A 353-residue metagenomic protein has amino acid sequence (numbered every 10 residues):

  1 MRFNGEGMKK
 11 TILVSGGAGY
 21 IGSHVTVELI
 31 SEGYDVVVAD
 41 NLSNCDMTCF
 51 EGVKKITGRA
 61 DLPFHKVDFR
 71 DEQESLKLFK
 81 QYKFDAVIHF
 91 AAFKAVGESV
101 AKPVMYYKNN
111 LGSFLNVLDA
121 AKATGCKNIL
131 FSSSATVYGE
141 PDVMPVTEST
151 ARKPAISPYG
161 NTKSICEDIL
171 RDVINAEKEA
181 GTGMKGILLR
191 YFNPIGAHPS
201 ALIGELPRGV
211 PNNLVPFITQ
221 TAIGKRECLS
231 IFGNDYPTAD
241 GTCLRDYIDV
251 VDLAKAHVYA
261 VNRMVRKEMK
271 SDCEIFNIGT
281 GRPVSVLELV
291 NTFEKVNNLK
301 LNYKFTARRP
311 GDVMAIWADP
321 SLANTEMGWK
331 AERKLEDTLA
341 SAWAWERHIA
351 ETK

Functional and structural regions predicted by a protein language model:
R2-A197: N-terminal Rossmann-like NAD(P)+-binding domain of SDR-like oxidoreductases, especially those catalyzing
Y20, S157, R190, E205 (+4 more regions): Amphipathic alpha-helical recognition patches that constitute DNA-binding helices
V67, L214-K353: C-terminal substrate-binding subdomain of Rossmann-fold SDR/epimerase-dehydratase oxidoreductases
V96-V100, P199-G204, A239-G241: A short acidic, helix-capping loop that chelates divalent metal ions and anchors anionic groups
Y107, I156-S164, G204, R208-N212 (+2 more regions): Short-chain dehydrogenase/reductase
G181, S200-A201, K267-K270: Short helix-coil transition/hinge motifs at the ends and kinks of transmembrane helices, capturing the brief
G196-H198, D235-Y236: Short, basic/glycine-rich phosphate-binding loops at helix/coil junctions that contact nucleotide phosphates
H198-P211, I218-T221, E227: Hydrophobic, Gly/Ser/Ala-rich alpha-helical and linker tracts in large acyl-processing enzymes of secondary/lipid
